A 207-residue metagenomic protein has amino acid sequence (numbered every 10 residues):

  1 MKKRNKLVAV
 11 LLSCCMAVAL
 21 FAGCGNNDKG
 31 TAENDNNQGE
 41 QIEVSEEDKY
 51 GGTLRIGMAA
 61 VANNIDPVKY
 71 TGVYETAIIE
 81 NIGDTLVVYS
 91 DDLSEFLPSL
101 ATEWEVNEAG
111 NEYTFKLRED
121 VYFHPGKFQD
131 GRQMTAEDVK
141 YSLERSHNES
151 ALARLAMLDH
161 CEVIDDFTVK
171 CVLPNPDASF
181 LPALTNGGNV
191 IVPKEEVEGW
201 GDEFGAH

Functional and structural regions predicted by a protein language model:
M1-T53, P67, G199: Short, low-complexity disordered leader/linker segments with a strong preference for bacterial N-terminal type II
I42-V44, K69, D120-D130, L158-H160: Second-shell loop/turn segments in exported
K49-T53, A60, N81, S99-A101 (+4 more regions): Extracytoplasmic
G57-E108, E144: N-terminal lobe/hinge region of extracytoplasmic solute-binding protein
V87, D91, E119-Y122, E144-A151 (+2 more regions): Sec-exported extracytoplasmic/periplasmic mature domains
T102-E149, K170: Aromatic- and charge-enriched surface segment that lines or borders ligand/interaction sites
A151-G201: Surface-exposed binding/hinge segments that line and control ligand-binding clefts or catalytic entry sites
